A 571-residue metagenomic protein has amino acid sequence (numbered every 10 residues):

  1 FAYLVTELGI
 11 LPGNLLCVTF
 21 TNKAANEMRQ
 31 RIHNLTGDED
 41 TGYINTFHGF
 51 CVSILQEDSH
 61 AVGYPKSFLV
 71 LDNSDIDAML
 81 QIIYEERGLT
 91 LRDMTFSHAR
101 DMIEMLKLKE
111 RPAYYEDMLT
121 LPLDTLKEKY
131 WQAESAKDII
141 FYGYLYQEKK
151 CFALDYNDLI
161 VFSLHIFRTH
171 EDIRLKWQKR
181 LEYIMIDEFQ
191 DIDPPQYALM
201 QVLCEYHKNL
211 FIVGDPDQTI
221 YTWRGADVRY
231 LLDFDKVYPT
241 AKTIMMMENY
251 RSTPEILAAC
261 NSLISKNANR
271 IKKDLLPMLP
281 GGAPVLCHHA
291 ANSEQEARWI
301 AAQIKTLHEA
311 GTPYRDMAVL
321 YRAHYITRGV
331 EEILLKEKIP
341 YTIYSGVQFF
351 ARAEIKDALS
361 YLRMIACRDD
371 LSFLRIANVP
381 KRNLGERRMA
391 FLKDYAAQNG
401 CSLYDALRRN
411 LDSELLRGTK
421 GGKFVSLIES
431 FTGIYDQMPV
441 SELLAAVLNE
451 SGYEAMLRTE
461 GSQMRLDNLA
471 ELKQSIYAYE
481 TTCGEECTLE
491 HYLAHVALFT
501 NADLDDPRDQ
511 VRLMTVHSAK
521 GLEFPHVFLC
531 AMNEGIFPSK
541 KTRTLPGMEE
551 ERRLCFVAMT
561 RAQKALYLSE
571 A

Functional and structural regions predicted by a protein language model:
F1, P239-K242, M247-P340, R363-C367 (+1 more regions): Helicase P-loop NTPase motor core
F1-L71, D77, C151, R174-L175 (+3 more regions): P-loop NTPase Walker
G9, L16-C17, A24-A25, Y43 (+4 more regions): Conserved helicase NTPase motor core
I10-N14, D40, M79, Y206-N209 (+9 more regions): Short glycine-/polar-rich loops that comprise or flank the Walker A/P-loop and associated switch/sensor motifs
E39-G42, H60-D158, T243-M245, N249-Y250 (+1 more regions): ATP-hydrolysis module of ASCE/P-loop NTPase motor domains, specifically the Walker B Asp-Glu catalytic pair
I44-G49, D158, F162-S163, D509-V516: Conserved two-lobed SF2 helicase motor
F50-S59, D217-T222, R251, I343-A366: Short alpha-helix plus adjacent loop in nuclease-associated cores
L126, Y130, P313, T327-I339 (+2 more regions): Conserved helicase C-terminal RecA-like lobe
